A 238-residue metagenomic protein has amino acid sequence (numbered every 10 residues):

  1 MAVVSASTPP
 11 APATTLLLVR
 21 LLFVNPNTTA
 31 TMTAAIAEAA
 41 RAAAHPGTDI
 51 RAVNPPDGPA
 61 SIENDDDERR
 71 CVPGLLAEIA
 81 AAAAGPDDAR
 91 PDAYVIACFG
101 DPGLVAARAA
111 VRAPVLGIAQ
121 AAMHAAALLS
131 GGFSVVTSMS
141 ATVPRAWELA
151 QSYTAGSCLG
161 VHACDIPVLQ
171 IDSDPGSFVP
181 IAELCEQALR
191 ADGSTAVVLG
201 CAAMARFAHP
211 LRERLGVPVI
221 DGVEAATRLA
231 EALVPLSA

Functional and structural regions predicted by a protein language model:
V19-A44: N-terminal beta1-alpha1 ligand-phosphate binding loop
F23-V24, D88-C98, G193-C201: Periplasmic-binding protein-like
P46, A110-A113, L129, S157 (+1 more regions): Short, structured coil segments at secondary-structure junctions
A52-A77, L169-D174: N-terminal beta-loop-helix "entrance" segment that forms/cooperates in small-molecule cofactor or anionic ligand
V72-G131, V135: Glycine/small-residue-rich loop that forms an oxyanion/phosphate-binding "nest" at active or ligand-binding sites
A113-Q120, G156-H162, G216-E224: Short hydrophobic/aromatic-enriched beta-strand-loop microsegments
A141-G200: Active-site rim beta-loop-alpha module in soluble metabolic enzymes
I220-S237: Short, flexible loop segments at boundaries between secondary-structure elements
